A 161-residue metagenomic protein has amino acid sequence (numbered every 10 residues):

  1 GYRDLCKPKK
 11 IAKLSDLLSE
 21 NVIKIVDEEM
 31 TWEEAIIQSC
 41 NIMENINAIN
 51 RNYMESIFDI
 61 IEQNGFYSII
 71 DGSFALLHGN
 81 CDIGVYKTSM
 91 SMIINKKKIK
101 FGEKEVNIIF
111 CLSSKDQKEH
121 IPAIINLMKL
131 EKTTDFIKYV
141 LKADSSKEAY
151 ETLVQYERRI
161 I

Functional and structural regions predicted by a protein language model:
G1-I161: Cytosolic covalent-transfer regions centered on His/Cys nucleophiles that carry phosphoryl or persulfide groups
